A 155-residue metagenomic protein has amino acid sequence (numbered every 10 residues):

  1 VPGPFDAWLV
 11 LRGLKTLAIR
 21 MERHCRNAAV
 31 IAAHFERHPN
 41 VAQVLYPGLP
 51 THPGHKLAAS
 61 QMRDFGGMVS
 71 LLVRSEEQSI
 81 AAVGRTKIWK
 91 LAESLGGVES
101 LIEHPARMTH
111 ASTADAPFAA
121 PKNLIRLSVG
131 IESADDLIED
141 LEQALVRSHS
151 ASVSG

Functional and structural regions predicted by a protein language model:
V1-M68, L72-A106: Active-site C-terminal subdomain of aminotransferase-like
R20, S100-G155: PLP-dependent enzyme catalytic core of the Aspartate aminotransferase-like
